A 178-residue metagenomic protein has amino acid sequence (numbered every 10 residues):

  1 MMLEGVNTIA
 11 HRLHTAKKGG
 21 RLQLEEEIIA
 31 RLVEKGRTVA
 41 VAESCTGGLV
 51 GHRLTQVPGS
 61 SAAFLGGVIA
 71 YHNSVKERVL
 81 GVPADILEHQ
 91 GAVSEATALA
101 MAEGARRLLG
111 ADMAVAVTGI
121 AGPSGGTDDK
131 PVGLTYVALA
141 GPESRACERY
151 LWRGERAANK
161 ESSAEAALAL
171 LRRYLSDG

Functional and structural regions predicted by a protein language model:
M2-G178: Short alpha-helical segments enriched in small residues
